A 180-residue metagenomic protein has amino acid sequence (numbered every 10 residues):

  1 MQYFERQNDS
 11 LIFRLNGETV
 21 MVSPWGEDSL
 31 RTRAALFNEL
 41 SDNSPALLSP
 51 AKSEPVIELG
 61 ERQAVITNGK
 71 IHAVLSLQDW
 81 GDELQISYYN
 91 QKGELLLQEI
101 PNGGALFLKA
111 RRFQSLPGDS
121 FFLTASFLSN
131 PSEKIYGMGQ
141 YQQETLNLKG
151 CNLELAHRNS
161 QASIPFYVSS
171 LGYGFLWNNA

Functional and structural regions predicted by a protein language model:
M1-A180: N-terminal accessory segment at the very beginning of proteins
